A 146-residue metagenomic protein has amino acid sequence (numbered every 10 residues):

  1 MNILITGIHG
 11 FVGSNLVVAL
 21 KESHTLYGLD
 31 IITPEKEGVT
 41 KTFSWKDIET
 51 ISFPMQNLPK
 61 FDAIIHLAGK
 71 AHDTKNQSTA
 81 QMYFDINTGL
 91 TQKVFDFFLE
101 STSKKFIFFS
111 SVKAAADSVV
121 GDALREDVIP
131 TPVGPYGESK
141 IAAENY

Functional and structural regions predicted by a protein language model:
I3-S23: N-terminal Rossmann NAD(P)H-binding glycine-rich loop of SDR-like oxidoreductase domains
T6, L29, I64-A68, F106-V112: SDR active-site strand-loop-helix element
T25-T33: Conserved glycine-rich Rossmann-like NAD(P)H-binding loop of the short-chain dehydrogenase/reductase
G38-I51: Rossmann-fold cofactor-recognition segment
I48-I86, E100: NAD(P)H-binding glycine-rich loop region in Rossmannoid oxidoreductase-like domains and their noncatalytic homologs
F84-T91, I107, S139-K140: Short alpha-helix in the Rossmann-fold core of NAD(P)-dependent oxidoreductases
K93-P135: Conserved Rossmann-fold NAD(P)-dependent oxidoreductase catalytic core, especially the SDR/UDP-sugar
T131-Y146: Active-site Tyr-X1-5-Lys
